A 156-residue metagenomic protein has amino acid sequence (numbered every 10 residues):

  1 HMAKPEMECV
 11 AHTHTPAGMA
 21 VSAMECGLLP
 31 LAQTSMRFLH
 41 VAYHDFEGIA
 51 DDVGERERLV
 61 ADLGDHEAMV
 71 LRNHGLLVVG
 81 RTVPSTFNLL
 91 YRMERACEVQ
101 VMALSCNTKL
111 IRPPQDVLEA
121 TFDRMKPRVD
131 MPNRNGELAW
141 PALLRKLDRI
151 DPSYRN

Functional and structural regions predicted by a protein language model:
H1-N156: Glycine-rich flexible loops
